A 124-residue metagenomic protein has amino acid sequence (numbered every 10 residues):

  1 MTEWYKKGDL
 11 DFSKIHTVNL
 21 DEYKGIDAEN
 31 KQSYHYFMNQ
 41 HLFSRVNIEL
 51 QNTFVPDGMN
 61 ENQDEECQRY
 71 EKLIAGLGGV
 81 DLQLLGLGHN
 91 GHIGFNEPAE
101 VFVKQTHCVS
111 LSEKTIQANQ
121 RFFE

Functional and structural regions predicted by a protein language model:
M1-K7: Glycine-rich N-terminal segment of FAD-binding domains in flavoprotein oxidoreductases, spanning the beta-loop-helix
K7-K14: Active-site cofactor/substrate anionic-group-binding motifs, chiefly glycine- and Lys/Arg-rich phosphate-binding loops
K14-D21: Short internal beta-strands
I26-E124: Conserved phosphate- and dinucleotide-binding cores of soluble alpha/beta proteins, encompassing both enzyme active
